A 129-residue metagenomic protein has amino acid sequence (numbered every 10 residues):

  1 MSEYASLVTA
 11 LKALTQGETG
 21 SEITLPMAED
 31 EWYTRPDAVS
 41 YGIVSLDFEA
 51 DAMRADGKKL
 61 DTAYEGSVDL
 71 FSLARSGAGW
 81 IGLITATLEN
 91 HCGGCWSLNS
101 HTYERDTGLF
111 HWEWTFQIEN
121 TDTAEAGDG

Functional and structural regions predicted by a protein language model:
M1-A10, T34, F48-A63, W96-G129: Short, charged interaction patches at domain edges and termini
M1-R54, S76, W80: Small/polar-rich, solvent-exposed N-terminal microdomains that initiate assembly or binding
L14-E18, H91, T123: Solvent-exposed amphipathic alpha-helical surface segments
G42, G66, W114: A broad, low-specificity signal marking well-ordered, structured residues that form hydrophobic/aromatic
S45, G79-N99: Short beta-strand and beta-hairpin "edge-sheet" elements
K59-L73: Short glycine-rich, basic-tinged beta-strand/loop micro-motifs
L70-S72, L88, C92, N120: Generic hydrophobic/packing signal
R75-L83, A124-E125: Short, conserved charged micro-motifs
